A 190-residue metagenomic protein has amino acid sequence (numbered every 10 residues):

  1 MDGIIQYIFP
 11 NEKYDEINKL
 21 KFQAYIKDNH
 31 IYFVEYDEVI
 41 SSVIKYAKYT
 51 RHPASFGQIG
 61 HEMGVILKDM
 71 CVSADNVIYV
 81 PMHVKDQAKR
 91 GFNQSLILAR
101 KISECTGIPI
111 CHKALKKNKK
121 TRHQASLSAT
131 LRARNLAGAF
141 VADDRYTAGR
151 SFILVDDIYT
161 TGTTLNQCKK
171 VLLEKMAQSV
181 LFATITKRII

Functional and structural regions predicted by a protein language model:
M1-I190: Glycine-rich phosphate/pyrophosphate-handling loop used in enzymes and phosphotransfer proteins
